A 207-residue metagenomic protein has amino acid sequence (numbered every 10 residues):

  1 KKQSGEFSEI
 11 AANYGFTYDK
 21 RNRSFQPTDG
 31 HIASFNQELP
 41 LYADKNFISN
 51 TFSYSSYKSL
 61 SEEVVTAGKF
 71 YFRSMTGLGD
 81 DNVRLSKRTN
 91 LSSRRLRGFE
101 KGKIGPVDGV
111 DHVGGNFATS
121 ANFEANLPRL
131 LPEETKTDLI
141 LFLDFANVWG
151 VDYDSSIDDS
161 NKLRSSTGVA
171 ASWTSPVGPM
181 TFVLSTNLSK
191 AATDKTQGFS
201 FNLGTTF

Functional and structural regions predicted by a protein language model:
K1-T137, L141-F145, W149-V151, T193 (+2 more regions): C-terminal outer-membrane beta-barrel translocator/porin domains of Gram-negative envelope proteins and their
N13, A171-G178, T196-F207: Outer-membrane beta-barrel "beta-signal"
N126, R164-S172: Short glycine-rich, acidic/polar surface loops and turns
F145-T167: Outer-membrane beta-barrel transmembrane domain signature
R164, D194-T196: Short, solvent-exposed coil/turn segments
S185-K190: A short, acidic, flexible beta-alpha connecting loop/helix-capping segment that sits on the rim of active
